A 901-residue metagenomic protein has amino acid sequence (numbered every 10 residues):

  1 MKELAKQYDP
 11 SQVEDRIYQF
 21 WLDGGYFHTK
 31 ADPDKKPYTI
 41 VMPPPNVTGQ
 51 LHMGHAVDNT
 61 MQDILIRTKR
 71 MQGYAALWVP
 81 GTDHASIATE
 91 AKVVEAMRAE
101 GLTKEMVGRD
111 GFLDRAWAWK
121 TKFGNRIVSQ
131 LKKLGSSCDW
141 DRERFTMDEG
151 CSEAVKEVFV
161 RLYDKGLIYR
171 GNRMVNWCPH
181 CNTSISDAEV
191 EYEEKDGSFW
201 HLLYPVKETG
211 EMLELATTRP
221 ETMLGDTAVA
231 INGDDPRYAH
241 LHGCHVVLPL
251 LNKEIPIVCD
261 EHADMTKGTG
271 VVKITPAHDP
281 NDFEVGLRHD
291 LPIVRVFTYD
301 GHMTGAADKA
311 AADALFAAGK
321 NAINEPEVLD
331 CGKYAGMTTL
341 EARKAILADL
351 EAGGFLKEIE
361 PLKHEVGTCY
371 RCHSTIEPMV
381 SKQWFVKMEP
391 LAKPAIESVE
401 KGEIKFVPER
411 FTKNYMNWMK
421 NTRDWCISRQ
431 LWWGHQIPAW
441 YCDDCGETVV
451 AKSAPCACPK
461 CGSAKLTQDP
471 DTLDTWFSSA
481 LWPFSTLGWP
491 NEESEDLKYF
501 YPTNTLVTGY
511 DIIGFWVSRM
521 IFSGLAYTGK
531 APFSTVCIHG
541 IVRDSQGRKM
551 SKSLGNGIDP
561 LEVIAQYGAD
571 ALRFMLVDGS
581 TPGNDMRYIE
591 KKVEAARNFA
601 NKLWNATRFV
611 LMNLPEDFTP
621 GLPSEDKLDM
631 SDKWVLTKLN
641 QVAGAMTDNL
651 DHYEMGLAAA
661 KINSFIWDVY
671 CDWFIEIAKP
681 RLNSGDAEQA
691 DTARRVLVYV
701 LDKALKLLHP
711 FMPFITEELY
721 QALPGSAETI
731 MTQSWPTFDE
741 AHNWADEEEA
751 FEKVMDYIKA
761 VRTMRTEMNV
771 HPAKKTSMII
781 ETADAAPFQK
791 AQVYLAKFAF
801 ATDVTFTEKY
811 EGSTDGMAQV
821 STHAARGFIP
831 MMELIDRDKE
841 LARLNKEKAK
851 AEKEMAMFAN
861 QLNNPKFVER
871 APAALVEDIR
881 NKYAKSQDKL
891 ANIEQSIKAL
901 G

Functional and structural regions predicted by a protein language model:
M1-D234, T275-R288, P292-A311, R343 (+8 more regions): N-terminal, positively charged nucleic-acid-binding surface of large information/translation enzymes
D34-M42, I64, E100-T103, V128-G135 (+8 more regions): Active-site-adjacent bridging/hinge elements
G54-I66, G73, T82-D83, C151-A154 (+8 more regions): Structured ligand/cofactor/substrate-binding pocket environments in proteins
R67-A75, A96-R109, S129, K133-C138 (+19 more regions): Secondary-structure transition/capping motifs at alpha-helix termini and the adjoining loop/turn into the next element
E100-D114, A335, K405-F406, L561 (+1 more regions): Short, polar/flexible loop-turn hinges at active-site or ligand-entry regions and domain interfaces
C181, L251, C372, D443-C445 (+1 more regions): Short Cys/His-rich metal-coordination motifs, predominantly Zn2+-binding knuckles/fingers
W200-K207, C244-P249, G367-R371, W440 (+1 more regions): Short acidic-hydrophobic surface loop/beta-edge motif
H201, N417-F477, L481, A526-A569 (+2 more regions): Feature 926 captures the class I aminoacyl-tRNA synthetase adenylation module centered on the KMSKS loop
